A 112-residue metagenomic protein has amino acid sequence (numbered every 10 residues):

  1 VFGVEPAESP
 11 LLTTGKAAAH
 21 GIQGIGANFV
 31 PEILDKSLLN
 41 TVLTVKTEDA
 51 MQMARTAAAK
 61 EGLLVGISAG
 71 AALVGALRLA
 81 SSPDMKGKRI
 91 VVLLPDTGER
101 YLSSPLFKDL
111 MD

Functional and structural regions predicted by a protein language model:
F2-I67, P105-D112: Active-site/ligand-binding loops adjacent to catalytic centers
A7, A71, L93: Residue-level "edge-of-site" marker
S9-L12, A72, E99-R100: Short, active-site-adjacent cap segments at secondary-structure transitions
A27-N28, L77-D112: Phosphate-binding loop/pocket of nucleotide- and phosphate-handling active sites
A54, A72-A80: Buried hydrophobic packing segments
I67-A72, I90: Ser/Thr-glycine-rich phosphate-binding loops at phosphate-binding pockets of nucleotides, nucleotide cofactors
